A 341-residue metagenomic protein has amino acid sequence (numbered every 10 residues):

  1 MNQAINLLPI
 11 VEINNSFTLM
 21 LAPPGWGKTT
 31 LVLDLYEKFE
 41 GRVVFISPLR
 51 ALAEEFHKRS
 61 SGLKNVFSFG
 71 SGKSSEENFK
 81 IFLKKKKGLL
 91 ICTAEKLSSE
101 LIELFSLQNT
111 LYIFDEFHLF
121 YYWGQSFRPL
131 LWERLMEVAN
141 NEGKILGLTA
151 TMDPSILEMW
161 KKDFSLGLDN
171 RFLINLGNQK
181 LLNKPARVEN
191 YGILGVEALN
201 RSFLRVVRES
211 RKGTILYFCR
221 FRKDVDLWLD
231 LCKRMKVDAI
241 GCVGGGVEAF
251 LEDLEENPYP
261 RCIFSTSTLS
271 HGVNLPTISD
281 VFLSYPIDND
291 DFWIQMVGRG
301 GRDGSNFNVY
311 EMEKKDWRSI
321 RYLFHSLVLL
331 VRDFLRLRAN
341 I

Functional and structural regions predicted by a protein language model:
M1-T18: Conserved pre-motif I regulatory segment
N15-V32: Walker A/P-loop
T30-L31, F39-G62, P154-L157, R222-K223: Conserved Walker A/P-loop ATP-binding site and its immediately adjacent core in helicase/helicase-like ATPase domains
L52-S75, K162-G167: Conserved helix-turn-beta segment of the N-terminal RecA-like "Helicase ATP-binding" lobe in SF1/SF2 helicases
S74-L111: Conserved helix/coil segment N-terminal to the catalytic DExD/H
E95-K96, I102-G143: SF2 helicase catalytic motif II
F120, N200, V207-R261, S267-L269 (+1 more regions): C-terminal helicase lobe
M152-R208: Interdomain hinge/linker at the junction between the two RecA-like core domains of SF2 helicases
